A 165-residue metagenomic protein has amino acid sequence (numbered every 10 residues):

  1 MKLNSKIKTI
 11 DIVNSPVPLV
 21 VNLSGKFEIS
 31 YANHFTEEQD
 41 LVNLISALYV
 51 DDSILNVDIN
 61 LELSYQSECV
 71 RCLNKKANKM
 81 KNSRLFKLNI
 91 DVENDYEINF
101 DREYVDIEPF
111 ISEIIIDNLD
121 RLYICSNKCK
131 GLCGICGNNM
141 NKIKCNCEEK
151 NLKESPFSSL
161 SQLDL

Functional and structural regions predicted by a protein language model:
M1-L165: Structured interface patches
